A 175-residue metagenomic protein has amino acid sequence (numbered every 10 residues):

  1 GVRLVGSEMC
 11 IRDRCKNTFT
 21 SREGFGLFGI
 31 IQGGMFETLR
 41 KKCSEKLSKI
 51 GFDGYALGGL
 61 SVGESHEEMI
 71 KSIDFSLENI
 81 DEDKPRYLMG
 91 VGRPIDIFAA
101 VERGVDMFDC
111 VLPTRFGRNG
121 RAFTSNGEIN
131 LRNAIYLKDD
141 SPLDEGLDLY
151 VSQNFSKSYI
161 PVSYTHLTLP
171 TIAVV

Functional and structural regions predicted by a protein language model:
G1-G6, H166-V175: Single conserved hydrophobic/aromatic residue that forms the stacking wall/gate of nucleotide- or nucleobase-binding
M9-C10: Active-site loops and adjacent core secondary-structure elements that bind or stabilize anionic groups
C15: PLP-dependent aspartate aminotransferase-fold enzymes
T18, R22-L143, L147: Glycine-rich phosphate/ribose-binding loops and adjacent secondary-structure elements that form binding surfaces
G90-G92, I160, T168-T171: Alpha-helical hinge/cap motifs
D144-L167: C-terminal extensions of enzymes
